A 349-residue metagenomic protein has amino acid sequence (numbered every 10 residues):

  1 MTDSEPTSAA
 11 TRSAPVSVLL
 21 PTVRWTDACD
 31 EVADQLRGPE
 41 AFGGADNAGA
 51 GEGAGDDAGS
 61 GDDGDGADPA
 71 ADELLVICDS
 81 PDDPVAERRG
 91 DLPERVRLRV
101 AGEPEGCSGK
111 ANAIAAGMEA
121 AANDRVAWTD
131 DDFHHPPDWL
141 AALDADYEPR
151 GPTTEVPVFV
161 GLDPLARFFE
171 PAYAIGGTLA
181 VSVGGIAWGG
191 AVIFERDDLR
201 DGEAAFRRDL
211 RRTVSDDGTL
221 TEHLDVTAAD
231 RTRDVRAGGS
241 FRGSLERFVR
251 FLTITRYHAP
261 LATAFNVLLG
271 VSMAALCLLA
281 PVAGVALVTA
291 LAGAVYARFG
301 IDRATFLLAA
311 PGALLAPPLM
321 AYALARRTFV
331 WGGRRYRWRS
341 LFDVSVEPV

Functional and structural regions predicted by a protein language model:
T2-T7, T22-G49, D63-P69, P84-E87: Short, well-formed alpha-helical segments that are part of the catalytic scaffolds of diverse glycosyltransferases
A14-L19, E73: Cell-envelope/extracellular polymer assembly enzymes that use nucleotide-activated donors
A33, N123, P136-A145: Short alpha-helix within the catalytic core of nucleotide-sugar-dependent glycosyltransferases
G43-N47, A70-D83, R97-G102: Short beta-strand/loop segment that forms part of the nucleotide-sugar
P93, R99-A116, W139-R208, A309-P318: Long helical/loop segments within the catalytic core of UDP-sugar-dependent glycosyltransferases, especially the large
I114, N123-H134: Short beta-strand-to-loop acidic/aromatic patch adjacent to the donor-nucleotide binding site
F159-L162, F168-F169, A205-A262: Catalytic donor/gating beta->alpha subdomain of glycosyltransferases that bind UDP-sugars
T263-R337: Membrane-embedded multi-pass helical conduit in multi-pass membrane proteins, especially envelope-biosynthetic
